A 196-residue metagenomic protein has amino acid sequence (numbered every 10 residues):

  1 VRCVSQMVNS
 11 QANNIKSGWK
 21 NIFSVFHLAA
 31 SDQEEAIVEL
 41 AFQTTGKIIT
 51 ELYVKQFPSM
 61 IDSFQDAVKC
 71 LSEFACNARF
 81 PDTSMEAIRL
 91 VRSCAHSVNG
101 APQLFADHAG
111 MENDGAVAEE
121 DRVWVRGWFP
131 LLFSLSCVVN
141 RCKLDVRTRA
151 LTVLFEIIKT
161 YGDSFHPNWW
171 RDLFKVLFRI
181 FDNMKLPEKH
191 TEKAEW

Functional and structural regions predicted by a protein language model:
V1, A75-E119, F174: Eukaryotic alpha-helical scaffold "rod" segments
V1, N9-S17, V25-L40, K55-S59 (+6 more regions): Short coil/turn segments at helix-helix junctions and helix-capping linkers within large alpha-helical proteins
R2-Q6, S24, Q43-T50, K69 (+3 more regions): Residue-level signature of alpha-solenoid helical repeat scaffolds
K20, Q65, F129-P130: Amphipathic alpha-helical repeat elements characteristic of tetratricopeptide repeat
F23-V25, F42-K47, F64-V68, A109-E112 (+2 more regions): Short alpha-helical linear motifs
T45-I49, G100, L104, N140 (+2 more regions): Extended alpha-helical scaffold regions
A95-P102, R149-F165: A short, hydrophobic/aromatic-rich structural module that often spans a beta strand with its adjoining loop
